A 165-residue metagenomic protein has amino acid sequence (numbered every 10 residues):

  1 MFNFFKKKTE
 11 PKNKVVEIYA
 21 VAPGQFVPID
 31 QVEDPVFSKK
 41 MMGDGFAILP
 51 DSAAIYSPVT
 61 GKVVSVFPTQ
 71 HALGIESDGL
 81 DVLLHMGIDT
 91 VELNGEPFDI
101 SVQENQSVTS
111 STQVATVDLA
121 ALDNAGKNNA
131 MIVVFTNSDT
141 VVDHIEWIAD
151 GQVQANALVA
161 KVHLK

Functional and structural regions predicted by a protein language model:
M1-K165: Contiguous, well-folded functional domains in the mature portion of proteins
